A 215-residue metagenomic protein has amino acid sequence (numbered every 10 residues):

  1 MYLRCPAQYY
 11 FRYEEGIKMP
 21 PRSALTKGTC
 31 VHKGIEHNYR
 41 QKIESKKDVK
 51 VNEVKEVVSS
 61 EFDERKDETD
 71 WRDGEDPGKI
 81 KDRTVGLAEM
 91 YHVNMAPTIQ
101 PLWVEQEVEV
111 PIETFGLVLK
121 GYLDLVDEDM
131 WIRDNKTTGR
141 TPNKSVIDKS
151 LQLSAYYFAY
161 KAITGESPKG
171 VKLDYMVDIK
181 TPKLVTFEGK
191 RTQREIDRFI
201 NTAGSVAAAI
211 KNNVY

Functional and structural regions predicted by a protein language model:
Y2-Y9, C30-H32, K47-E68, P168-I179: Short, compositionally biased low-complexity segments
R4-I43: Nuclease catalytic cores
P6-M19, R65-D67, I132-T138, A203-V214: Short amphipathic alpha-helical segments and their helix-coil junctions
E15, E36-I43, H92, I112 (+3 more regions): Hydrophobic/aromatic-lined pockets within catalytic cores
S23, K27, D76, I80 (+2 more regions): Hydrophobic (often cysteine-bearing) scaffold residues that line and stabilize catalytic clefts of nucleotide/cofactor
G34-E107: A non-catalytic, helix-rich entry segment at domain boundaries
N52, D67, F115, A159-Y215: Metal-dependent nuclease catalytic regions and adjoining charged, substrate-binding loops involved in nucleic-acid end
W103-S154, F158-I163: Non-catalytic protein-protein interaction segments used by genome-maintenance enzymes to assemble and couple activities
